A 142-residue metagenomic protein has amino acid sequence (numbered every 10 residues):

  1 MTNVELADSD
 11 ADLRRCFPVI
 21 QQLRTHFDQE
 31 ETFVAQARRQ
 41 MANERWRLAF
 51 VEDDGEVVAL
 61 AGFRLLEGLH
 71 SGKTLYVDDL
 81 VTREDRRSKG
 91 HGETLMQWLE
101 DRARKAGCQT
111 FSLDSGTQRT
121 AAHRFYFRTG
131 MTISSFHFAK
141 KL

Functional and structural regions predicted by a protein language model:
T2-G72, Q97, K141: Acetyl-CoA-dependent GNAT
F50, G62, Y76, V81 (+2 more regions): Conserved beta-strand segments that form the floor/walls of ligand-binding pockets within enzyme and binding domains
E67, L80-R87: A short, internal acetyl-CoA/4′-phosphopantetheine-binding micro-motif in the GNAT/acyltransferase core
R86, G90-W98: Conserved acetyl-CoA pyrophosphate-binding loop and the N-cap/start of the following alpha-helix in GNAT-like
E93, T117-F136, K140: Conserved active-site alpha-helix within GNAT-family acetyltransferase domains
M96, A103-S115: Conserved GNAT acetyl-CoA-binding A-motif
